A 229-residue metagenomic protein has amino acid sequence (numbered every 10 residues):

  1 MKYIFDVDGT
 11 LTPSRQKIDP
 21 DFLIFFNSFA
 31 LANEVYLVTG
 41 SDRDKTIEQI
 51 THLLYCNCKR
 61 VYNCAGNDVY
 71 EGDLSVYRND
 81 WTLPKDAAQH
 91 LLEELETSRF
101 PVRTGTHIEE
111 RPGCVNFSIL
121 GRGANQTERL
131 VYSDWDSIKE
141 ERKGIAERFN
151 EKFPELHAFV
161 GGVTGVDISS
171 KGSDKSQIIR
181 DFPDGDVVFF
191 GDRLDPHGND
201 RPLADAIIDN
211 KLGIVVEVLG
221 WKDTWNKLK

Functional and structural regions predicted by a protein language model:
M1-I18, L37, I179, D200: Asp-based phosphoryl-transfer active-site loop
K2, E34, D186-V188: Structural motif
T10, R43, D195: Conserved Rossmann-like nucleotide-cofactor binding loop
K17-H107: Active-site phosphate-binding/coordination module
I18-D19, S169-K229: Mg2+-dependent phosphoryl-transfer enzymes with acidic/Ser/Thr/Gly-rich catalytic loops
N33, C56-K59, L156, G185 (+1 more regions): A structural micro-motif
Y62-A65, G162, L219-K222: Residues at the C-termini of beta-strands that transition into short coil/loop
V102-V188, L194-P196: Conserved acidic, metal-coordinating active-site core of Asp-based, Mg2+-dependent phosphoryl-transfer enzymes
